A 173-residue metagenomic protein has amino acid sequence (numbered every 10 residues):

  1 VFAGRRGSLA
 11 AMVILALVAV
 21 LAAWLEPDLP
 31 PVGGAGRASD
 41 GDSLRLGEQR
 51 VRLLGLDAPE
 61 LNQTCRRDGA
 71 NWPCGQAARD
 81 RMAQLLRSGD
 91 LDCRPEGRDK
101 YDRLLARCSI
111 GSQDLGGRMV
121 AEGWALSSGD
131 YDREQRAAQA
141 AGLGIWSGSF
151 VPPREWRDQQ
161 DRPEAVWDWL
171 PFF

Functional and structural regions predicted by a protein language model:
V1-F173: Small beta-barrel nucleic-acid-binding modules, primarily SNase/OB-fold domains and secondarily Tudor-like barrels
